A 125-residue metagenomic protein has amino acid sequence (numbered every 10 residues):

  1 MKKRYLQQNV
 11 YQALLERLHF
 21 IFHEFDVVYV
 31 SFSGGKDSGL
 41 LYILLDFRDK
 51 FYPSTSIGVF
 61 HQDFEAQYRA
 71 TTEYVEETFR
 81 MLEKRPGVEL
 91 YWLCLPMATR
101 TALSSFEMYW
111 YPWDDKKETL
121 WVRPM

Functional and structural regions predicted by a protein language model:
M1-M125: ATP-dependent adenylation/nucleotidyltransferase module used to activate substrates
